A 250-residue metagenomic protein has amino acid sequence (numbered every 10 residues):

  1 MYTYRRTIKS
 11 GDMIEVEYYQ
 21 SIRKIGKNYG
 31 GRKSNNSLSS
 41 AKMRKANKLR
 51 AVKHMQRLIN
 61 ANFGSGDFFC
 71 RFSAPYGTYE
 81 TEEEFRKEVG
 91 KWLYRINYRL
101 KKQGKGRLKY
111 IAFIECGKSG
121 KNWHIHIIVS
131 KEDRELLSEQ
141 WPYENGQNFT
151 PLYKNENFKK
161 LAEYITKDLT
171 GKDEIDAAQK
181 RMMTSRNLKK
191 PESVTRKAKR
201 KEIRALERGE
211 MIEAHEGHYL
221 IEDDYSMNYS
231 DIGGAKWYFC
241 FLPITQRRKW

Functional and structural regions predicted by a protein language model:
M1-K121, K131-W250: Right-hand nucleic-acid polymerase module
